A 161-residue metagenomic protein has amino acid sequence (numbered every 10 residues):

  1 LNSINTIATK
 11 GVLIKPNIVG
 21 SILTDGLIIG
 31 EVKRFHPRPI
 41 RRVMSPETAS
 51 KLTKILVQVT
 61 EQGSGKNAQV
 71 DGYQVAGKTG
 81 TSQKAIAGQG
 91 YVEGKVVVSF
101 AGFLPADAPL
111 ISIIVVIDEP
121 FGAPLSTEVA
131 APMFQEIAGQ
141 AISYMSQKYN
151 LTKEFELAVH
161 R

Functional and structural regions predicted by a protein language model:
L1-P39, E47, T53-S146: Active-site beta-strand/loop architecture of penicillin-binding DD-peptidases
K148-R161: Short, highly charged C-terminal tails/helix-capping segments
